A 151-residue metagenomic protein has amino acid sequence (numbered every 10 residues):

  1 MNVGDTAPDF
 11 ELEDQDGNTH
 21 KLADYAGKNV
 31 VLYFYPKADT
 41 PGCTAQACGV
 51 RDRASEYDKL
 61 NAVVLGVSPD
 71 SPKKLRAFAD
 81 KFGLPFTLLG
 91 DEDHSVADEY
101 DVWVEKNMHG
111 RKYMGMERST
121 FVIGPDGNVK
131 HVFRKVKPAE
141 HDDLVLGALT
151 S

Functional and structural regions predicted by a protein language model:
M1-S151: Chalcogenol-based redox active-site neighborhoods
